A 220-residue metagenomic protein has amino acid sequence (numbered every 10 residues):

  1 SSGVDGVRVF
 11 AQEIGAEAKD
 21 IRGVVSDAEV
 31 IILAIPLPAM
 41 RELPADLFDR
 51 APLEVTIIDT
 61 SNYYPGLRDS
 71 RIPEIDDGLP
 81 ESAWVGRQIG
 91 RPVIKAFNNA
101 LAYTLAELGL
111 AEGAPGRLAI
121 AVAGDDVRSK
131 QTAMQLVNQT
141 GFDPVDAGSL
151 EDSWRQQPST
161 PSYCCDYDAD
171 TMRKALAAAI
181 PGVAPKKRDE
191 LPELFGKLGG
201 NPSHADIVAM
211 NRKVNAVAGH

Functional and structural regions predicted by a protein language model:
S1-V30, I35-A51: Conserved N-terminal Rossmann-fold NAD(P) cofactor-binding segment
E13-E17, I75-D76, A111-A114, Y163-C165: Short, hinge-like loop/turn segments at secondary-structure boundaries
E13-I14, L53, I89, T140: Short, structured coil segments at secondary-structure junctions
A18, V55-I58, F142-A147: Short hydrophobic/aromatic-enriched beta-strand-loop microsegments
A28-I32, V55, L118-A121: Short active-site oxyanion
P38-P52, Y63-S70, D76-L79, F195-G219: Rossmann-like adenosine-cofactor binding region
L53-T56, T60-A111: Rossmann-fold NAD(P)-binding glycine/threonine-rich loop
P115-H220: Active-site-lining helix/loop region of Rossmann-like oxidoreductase modules
